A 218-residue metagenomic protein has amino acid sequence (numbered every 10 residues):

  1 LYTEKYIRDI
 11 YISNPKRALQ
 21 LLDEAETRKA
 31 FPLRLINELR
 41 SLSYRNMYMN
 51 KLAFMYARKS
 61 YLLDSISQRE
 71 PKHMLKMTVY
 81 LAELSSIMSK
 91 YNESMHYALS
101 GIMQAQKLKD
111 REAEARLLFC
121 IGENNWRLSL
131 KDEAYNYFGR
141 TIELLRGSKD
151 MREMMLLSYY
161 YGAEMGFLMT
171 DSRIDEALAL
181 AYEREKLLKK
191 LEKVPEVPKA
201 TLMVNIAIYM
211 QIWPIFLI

Functional and structural regions predicted by a protein language model:
L1-I218: A "functional boundary" signal
